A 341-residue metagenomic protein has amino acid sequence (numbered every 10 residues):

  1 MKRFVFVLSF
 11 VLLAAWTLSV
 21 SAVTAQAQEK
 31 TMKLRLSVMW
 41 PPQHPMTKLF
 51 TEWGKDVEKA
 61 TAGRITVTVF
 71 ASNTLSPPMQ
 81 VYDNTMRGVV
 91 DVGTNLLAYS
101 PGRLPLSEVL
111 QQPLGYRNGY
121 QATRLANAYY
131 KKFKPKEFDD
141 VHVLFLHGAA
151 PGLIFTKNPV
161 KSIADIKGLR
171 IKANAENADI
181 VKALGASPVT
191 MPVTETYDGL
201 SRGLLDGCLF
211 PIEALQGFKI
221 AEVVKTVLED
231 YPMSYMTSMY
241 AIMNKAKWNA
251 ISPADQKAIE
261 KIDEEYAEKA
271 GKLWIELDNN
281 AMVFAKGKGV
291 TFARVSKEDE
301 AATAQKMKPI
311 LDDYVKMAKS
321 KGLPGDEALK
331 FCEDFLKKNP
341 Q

Functional and structural regions predicted by a protein language model:
M1-K33, P340-Q341: Short, low-complexity disordered leader/linker segments with a strong preference for bacterial N-terminal type II
Q26-Q121, K136-Q341: N-terminal secretory/targeting leader peptides
R124-K132, K136-E137: Signature of the catalytic double-stranded beta-helix
